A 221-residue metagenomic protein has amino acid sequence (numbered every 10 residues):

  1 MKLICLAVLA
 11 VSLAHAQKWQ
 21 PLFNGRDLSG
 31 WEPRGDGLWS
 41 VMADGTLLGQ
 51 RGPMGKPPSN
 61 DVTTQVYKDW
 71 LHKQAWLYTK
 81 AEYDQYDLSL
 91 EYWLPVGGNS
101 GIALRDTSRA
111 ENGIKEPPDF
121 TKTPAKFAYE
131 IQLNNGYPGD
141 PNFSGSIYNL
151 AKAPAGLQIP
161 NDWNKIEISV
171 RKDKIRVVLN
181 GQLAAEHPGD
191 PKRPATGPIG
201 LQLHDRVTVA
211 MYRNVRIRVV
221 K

Functional and structural regions predicted by a protein language model:
M1-A7: Sec-dependent signal peptide recognition, specifically the positively charged N-region followed immediately by
A7-A16: Hydrophobic h-region of N-terminal signal peptides that target proteins for export in Gram-negative bacteria
Q17-K221: Carbohydrate-interacting regions of secretory-pathway proteins
